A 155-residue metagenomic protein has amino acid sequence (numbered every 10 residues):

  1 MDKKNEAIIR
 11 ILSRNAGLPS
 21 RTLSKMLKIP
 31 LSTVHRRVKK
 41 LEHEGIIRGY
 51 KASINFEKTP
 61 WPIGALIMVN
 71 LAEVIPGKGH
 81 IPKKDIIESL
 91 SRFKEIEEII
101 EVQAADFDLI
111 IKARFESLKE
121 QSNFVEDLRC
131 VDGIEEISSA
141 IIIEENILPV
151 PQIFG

Functional and structural regions predicted by a protein language model:
M1-G155: A compositional/biophysical signature of low hydrophobicity enriched in polar/charged and small residues
